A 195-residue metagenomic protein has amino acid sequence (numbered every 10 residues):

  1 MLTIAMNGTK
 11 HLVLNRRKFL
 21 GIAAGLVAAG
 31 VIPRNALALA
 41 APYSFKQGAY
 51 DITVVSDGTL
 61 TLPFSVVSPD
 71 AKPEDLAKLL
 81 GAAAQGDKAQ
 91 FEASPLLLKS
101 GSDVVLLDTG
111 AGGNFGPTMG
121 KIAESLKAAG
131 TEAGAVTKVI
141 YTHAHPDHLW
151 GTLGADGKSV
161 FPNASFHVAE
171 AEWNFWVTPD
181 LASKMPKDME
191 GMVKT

Functional and structural regions predicted by a protein language model:
M1-L14, A28-A29: N-terminal secretory signal peptides
N15-A23: N-terminal export leaders
P33-N35: N-terminal signal peptide c-region/cleavage motif recognized by signal peptidases
A41-A129: Conserved beta-strand hairpin/beta-sheet module of binuclear metal-dependent hydrolase folds, prominently
S65, G151-T152, T178-P179: Short, solvent-exposed loop/turn and secondary-structure capping segments
P95, P117-H167: Active-site metal-binding motif and surrounding structural segment of the metallo-beta-lactamase
G110-G112, H145, E172: Catalytic metal-binding/acid-base residues of hydrolase active sites
K127, A135, P162-T195: Metallo-beta-lactamase
